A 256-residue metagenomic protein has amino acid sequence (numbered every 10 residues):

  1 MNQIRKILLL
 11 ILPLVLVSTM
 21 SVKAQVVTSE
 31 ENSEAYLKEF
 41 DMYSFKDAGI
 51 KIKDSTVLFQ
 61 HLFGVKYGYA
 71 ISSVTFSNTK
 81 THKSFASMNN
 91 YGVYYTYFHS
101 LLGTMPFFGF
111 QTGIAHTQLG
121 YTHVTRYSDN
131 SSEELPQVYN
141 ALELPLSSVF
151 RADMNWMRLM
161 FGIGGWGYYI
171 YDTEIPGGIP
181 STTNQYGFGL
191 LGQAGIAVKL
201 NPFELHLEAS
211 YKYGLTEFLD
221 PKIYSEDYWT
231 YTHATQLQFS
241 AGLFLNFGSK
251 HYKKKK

Functional and structural regions predicted by a protein language model:
M1-S29, A241-L243, F247: Bacterial Sec-dependent N-terminal signal peptides
A24-F98, F244-K250, K256: Short glycine/proline- and aromatic-enriched beta-strand/turn motifs that initiate or cap beta-hairpins
K51-Q60, S100-F108, D153-R158, K199-E204 (+1 more regions): Short loop/turn motifs that connect adjacent beta-strands in outer-membrane beta-barrel proteins
V57-H61, F85-Y91, F108, V138-L144 (+2 more regions): Residues that define the transmembrane beta-barrel architecture of outer-membrane proteins
F63-Y67, F110-I114, L146, F161-G165 (+3 more regions): Membrane-embedded beta-strand positions of outer-membrane beta-barrel proteins
Y69, V93-E174: Gram-negative (and chloroplast) outer-membrane scaffold detector with strong preference for beta-barrel transmembrane
V74-K83, Q118-N140, Y169-Y186, F218-H233 (+1 more regions): Flexible, solvent-exposed loop segments that connect beta-strands
A115, G192-K256: Predominantly the C-terminal beta-signal and adjacent terminal strand-loop region of outer-membrane beta-barrel
